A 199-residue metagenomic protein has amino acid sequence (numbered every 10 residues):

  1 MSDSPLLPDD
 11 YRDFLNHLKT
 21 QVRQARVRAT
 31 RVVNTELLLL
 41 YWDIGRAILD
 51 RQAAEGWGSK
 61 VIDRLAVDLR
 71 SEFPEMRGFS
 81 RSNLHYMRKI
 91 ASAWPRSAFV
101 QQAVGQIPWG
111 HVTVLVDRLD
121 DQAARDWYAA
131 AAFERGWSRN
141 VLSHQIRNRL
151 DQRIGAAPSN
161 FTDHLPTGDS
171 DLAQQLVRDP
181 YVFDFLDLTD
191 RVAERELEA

Functional and structural regions predicted by a protein language model:
M1-A199: Basic, low-complexity intrinsically disordered segments
